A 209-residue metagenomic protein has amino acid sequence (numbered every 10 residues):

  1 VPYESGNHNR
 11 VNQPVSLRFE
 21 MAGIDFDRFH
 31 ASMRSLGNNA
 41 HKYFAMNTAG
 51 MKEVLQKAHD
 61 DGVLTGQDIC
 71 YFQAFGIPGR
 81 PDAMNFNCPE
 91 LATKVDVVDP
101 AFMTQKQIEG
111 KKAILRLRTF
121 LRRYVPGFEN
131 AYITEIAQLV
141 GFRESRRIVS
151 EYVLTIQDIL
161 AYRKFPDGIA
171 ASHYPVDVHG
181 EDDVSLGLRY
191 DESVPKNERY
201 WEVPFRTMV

Functional and structural regions predicted by a protein language model:
P2-V209: Flavin (FAD/FMN)-binding glycine-rich loop and adjacent Rossmann-like elements that form
